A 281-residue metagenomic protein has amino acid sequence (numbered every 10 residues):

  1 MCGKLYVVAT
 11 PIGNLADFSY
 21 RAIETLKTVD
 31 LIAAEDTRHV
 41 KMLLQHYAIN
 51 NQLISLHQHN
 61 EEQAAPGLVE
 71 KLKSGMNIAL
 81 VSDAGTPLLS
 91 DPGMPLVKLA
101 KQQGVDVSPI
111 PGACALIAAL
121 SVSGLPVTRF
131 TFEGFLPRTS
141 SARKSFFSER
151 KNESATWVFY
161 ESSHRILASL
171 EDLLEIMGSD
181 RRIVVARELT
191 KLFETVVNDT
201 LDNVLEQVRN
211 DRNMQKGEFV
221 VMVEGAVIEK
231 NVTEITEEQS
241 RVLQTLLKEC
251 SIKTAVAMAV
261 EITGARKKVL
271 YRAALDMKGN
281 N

Functional and structural regions predicted by a protein language model:
M1-Q58: Glycine-rich, flexible N-terminal cofactor/catalytic loop recognition
C2, T156, S163-N281: A contiguous loop/helix-start segment that scaffolds small-molecule binding in enzyme catalytic cores
G3-L5, G75-A79, A155-T156: Loop/turn-to-beta-strand initiation segments
L26-I32, G104-S108, T156-W157: Short active-site oxyanion
A34, V107-G112, F159, V185: General beta-strand structural signal in soluble alpha/beta enzymes
L56-E62, L136-T139: Conserved helicase motor
S74-A84, L89-P92, E161: Ordered, amphipathic secondary-structure segments that act as subunit-interaction surfaces in large macromolecular
P95-E153: Class I SAM-dependent methyltransferase SAM-binding "motif I" and its flanking Rossmann-like core
